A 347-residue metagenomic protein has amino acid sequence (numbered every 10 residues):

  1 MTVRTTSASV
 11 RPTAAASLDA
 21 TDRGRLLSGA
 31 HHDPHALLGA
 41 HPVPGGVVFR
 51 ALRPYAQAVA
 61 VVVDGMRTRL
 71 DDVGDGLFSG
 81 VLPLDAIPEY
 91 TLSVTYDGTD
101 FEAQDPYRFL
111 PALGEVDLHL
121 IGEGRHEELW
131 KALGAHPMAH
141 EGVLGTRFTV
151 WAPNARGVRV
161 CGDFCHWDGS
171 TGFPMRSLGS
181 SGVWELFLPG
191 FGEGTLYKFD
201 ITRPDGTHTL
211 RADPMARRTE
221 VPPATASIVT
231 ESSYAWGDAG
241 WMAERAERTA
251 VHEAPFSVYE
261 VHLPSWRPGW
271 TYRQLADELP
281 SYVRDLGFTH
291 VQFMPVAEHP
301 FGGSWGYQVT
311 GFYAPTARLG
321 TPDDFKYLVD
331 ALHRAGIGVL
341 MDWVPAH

Functional and structural regions predicted by a protein language model:
M1-P44, V73-A152, L178-E260, R267-W270 (+1 more regions): The feature marks proteins involved in alpha-glucan
A51, V150, F199, V261 (+4 more regions): Conserved, mostly hydrophobic/aromatic
L52-A58, I87, W151-V158: Short proline/glycine-enriched turn/loop motifs at strand-loop junctions of beta-rich domains
A58-G65, G157-H166: Change to "...patches in solvent-exposed regions of secreted, membrane-anchored, or virion-exposed structural
S257-V261, V291-F293, V339-M341: Hydrophobic faces of well-ordered beta-strands that scaffold small-molecule active sites in alpha/beta enzyme cores
P264, P295-E298, V344-A346: Active-site beta-loop-alpha junctions enriched in small/polar residues
W270, S281-Y327, I337: Aromatic-lined carbohydrate-binding/catalytic grooves of carbohydrate-active enzymes
K326-V344: Conserved beta-strand->loop/alpha-helix structural units within folded catalytic cores of enzymes with alpha/beta
